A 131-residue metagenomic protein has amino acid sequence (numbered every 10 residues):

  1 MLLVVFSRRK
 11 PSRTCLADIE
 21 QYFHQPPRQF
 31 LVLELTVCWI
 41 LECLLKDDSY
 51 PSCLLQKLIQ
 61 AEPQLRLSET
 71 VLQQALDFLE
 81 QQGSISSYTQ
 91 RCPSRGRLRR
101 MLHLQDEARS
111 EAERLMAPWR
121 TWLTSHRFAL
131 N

Functional and structural regions predicted by a protein language model:
M1-L35, R97-R99, S110-P118: Intrinsically disordered, low-complexity serine/threonine- and proline-rich regulatory segments
C38-W39: Pre-recognition alpha-helix immediately N-terminal to the DNA-recognition helix within helix-turn-helix or winged-helix
L44-C53: Short capping segments at the starts of secondary-structure elements
S52-Q64: DNA-recognition alpha helix
L72-L79: Basic amphipathic alpha-helical segments that dock to polyanions
E80-R97: Beta-hairpin "wing" of winged helix-turn-helix
E107-N131: Amphipathic alpha-helical dimerization/coiled-coil segments that flank or bridge DNA-binding/regulatory modules
